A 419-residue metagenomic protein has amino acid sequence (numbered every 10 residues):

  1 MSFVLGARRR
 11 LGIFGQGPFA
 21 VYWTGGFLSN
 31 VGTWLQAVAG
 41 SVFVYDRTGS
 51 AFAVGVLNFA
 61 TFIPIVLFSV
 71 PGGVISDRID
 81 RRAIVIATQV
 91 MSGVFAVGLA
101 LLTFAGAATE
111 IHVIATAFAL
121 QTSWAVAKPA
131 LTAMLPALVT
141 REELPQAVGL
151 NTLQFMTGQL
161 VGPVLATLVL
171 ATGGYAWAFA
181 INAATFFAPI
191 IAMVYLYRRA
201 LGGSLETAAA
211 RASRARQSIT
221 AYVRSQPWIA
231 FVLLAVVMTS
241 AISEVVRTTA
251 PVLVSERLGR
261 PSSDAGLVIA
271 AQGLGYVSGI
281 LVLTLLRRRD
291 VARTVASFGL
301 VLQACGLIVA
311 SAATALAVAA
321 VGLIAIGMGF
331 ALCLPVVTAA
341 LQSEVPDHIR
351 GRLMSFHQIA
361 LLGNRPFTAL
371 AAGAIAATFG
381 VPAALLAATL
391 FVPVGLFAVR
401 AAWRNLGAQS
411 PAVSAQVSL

Functional and structural regions predicted by a protein language model:
M1-L419: Alpha-helical transmembrane-bundle signature of multi-pass membrane transport and export proteins
